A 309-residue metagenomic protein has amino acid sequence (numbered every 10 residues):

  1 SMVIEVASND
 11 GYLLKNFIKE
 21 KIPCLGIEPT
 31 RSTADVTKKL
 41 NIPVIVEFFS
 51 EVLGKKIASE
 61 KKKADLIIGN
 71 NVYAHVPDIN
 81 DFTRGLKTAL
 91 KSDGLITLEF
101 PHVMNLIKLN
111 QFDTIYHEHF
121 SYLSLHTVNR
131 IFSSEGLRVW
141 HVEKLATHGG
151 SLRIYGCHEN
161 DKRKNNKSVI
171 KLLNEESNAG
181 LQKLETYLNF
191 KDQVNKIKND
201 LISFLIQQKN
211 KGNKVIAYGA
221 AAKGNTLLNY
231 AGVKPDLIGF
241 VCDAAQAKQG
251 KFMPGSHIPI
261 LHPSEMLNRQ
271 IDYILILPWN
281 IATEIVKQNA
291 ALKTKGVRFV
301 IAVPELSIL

Functional and structural regions predicted by a protein language model:
S1-N9, K214-Y218: Conserved class I S-adenosyl-L-methionine
D10-I22: Conserved SAM-binding loop of SAM-dependent methyltransferases across substrates and taxa, primarily the Class I
N41-K56, P259-I260: Conserved SAM-binding strand-loop segment of SAM-dependent methyltransferases
D65-I68: A conserved beta-strand element that flanks and buttresses the S-adenosyl-L-methionine
N80-L95, A290: A short glycine-rich, Lys/Arg-flanked "PGG" loop and its adjoining helix->strand segment in the class I
D93-P101, R298-P304: Conserved beta-strand signature within the Rossmann-like core of class I S-adenosyl-L-methionine
L98-S121, L125-T127, F132: Short, glycine-/aromatic-enriched active-site segment of Class I SAM-dependent methyltransferases
H148-Q193: Flexible, glycine-/basic-rich loop-and-beta segments that form/coincide with the SAM-dependent methyltransferase
